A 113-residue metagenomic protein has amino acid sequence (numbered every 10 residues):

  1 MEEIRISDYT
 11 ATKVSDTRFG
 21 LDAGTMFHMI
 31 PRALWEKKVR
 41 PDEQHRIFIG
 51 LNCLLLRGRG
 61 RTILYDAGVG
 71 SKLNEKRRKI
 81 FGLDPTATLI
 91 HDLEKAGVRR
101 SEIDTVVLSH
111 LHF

Functional and structural regions predicted by a protein language model:
M1-K95, E102-T105: Metallo-beta-lactamase
K95-R99, H112-F113: Alpha-helix capping at helix-to-loop junctions
I103-F113: Metallo-beta-lactamase
